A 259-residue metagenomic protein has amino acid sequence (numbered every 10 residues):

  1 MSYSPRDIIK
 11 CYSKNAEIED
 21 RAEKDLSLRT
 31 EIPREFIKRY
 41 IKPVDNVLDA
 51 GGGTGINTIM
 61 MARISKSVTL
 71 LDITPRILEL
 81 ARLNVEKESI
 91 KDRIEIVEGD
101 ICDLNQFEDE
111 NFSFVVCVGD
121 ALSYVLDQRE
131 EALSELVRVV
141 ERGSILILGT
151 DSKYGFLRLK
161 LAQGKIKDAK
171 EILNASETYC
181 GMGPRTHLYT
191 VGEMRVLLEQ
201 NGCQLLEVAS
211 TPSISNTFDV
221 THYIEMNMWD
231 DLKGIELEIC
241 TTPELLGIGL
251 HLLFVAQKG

Functional and structural regions predicted by a protein language model:
M1-V44, I56, M60: Conserved class I S-adenosyl-L-methionine
T54-D103: Class I SAM-dependent methyltransferase SAM/SAH-binding core
N105-V115: A short acidic, Gly/Pro-enriched loop at the edge of an enzyme's catalytic core that lines a small-molecule cofactor
F114-Q128: A short SAM/SAH-binding and catalytic strip from SAM-dependent methyltransferases
E130-I145: A short glycine-rich, Lys/Arg-flanked "PGG" loop and its adjoining helix->strand segment in the class I
L146-I172: Conserved class I S-adenosyl-L-methionine
P184-G202, V208: Short alpha-helix
E207-G259: A C-terminal cap/extension of S-adenosyl-L-methionine-dependent methyltransferases that defines the acceptor-substrate
